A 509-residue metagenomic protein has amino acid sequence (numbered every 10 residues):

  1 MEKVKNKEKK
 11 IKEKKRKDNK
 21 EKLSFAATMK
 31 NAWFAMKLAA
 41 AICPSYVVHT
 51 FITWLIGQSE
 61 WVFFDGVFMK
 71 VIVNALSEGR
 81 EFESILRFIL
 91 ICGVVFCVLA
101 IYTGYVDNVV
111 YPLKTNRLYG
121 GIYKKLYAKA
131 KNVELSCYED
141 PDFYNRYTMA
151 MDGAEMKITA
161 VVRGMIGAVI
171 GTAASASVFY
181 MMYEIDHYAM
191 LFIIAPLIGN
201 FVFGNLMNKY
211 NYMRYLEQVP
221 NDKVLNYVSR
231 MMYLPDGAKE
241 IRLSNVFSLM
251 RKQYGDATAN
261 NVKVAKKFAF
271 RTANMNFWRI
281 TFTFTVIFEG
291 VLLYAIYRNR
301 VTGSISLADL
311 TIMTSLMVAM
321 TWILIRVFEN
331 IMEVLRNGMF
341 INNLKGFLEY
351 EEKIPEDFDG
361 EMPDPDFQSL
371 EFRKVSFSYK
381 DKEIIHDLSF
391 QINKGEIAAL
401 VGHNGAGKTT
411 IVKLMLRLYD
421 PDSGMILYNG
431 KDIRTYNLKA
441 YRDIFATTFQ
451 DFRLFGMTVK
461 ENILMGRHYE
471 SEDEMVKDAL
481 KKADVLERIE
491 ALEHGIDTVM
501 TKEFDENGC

Functional and structural regions predicted by a protein language model:
M1-W61, S77, F82-F88, D107-Y111 (+5 more regions): Membrane-integrated ABC transporters
R16-K20, L126-M156, Q218-Q253, G346-F358 (+3 more regions): Short intracellular "coupling" helices and adjacent cytoplasmic loop segments at the cytosolic face of multi-pass
A41, M149-V161, M213-P220, Y233 (+5 more regions): An intracellular "coupling" helix at the cytosolic face of ABC transporter transmembrane type-1 domains
S45-W61, E78-Y119, P196, N200 (+1 more regions): Transmembrane-helix motif of ABC transporter permease domains
E60-V71, R163-N208, K266-V318, L370: A hydrophobic transmembrane-helix motif
W61, D65, M69, F96-E139 (+4 more regions): Juxtamembrane helix-loop junctions of ABC transporter transmembrane domains
E217, V246, M313, A319-E349: Cytosolic ends of transmembrane helices, especially the final helix of ABC transmembrane type-1 domains
P363-C509: ABC-type nucleotide-binding domain
